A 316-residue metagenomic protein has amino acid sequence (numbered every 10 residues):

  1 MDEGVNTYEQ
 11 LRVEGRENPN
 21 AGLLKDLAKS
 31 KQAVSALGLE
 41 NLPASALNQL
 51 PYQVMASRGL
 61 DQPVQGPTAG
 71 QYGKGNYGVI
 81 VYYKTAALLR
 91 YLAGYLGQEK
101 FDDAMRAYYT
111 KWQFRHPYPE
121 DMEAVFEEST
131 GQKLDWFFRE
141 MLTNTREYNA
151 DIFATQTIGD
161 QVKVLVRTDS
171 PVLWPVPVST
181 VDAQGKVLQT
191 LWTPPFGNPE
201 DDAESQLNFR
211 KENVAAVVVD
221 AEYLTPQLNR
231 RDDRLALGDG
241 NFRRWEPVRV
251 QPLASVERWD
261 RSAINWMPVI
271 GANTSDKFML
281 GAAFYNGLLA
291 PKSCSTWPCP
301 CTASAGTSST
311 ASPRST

Functional and structural regions predicted by a protein language model:
M1-D169, L173, A183-K186, V217: Hydrophobic alpha-helical and helix-loop surface patches within well-folded domains that function as non-catalytic
T130-Q132, N213, L289-A290: Alpha-helix capping and inter-helical loop/turn segments
V162, A183, F196, E212-A216 (+2 more regions): Cleavable N-terminal export/targeting peptides
S170-L173, K211-E212, S275: Short proline/glycine-enriched turn/loop motifs at strand-loop junctions of beta-rich domains
P177-S179: Beta-strand signatures of extracellular beta-sandwich domains
L188-N198: Solvent-exposed serine/threonine-rich low-complexity stretches and specific carbohydrate-binding patches
E200-K211: Exposed aromatic-hydrophobic patches
L207-F209, D220-T316: Outer-membrane beta-barrel initiation region
